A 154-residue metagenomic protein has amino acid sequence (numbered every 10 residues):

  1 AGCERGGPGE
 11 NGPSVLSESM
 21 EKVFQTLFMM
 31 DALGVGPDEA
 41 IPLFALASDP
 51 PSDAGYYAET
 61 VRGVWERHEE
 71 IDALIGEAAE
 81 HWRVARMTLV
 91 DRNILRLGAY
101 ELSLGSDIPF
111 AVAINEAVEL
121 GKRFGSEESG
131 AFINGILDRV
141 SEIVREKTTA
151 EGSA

Functional and structural regions predicted by a protein language model:
A1-A154: N-terminal interaction/assembly modules
